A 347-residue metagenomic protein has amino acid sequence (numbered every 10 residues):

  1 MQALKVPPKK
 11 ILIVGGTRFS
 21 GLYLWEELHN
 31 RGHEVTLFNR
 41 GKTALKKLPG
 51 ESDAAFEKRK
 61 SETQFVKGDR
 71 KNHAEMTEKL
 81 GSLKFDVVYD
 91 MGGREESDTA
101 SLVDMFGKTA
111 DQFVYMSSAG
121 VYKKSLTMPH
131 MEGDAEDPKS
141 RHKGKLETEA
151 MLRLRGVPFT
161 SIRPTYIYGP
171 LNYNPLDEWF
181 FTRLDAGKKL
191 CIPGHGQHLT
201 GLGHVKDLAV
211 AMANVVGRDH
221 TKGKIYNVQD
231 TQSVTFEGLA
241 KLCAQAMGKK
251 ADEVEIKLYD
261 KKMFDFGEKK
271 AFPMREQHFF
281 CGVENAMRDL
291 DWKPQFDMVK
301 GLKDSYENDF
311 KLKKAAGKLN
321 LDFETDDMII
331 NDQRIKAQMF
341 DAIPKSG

Functional and structural regions predicted by a protein language model:
I11-H33: N-terminal Rossmann NAD(P)H-binding glycine-rich loop of SDR-like oxidoreductase domains
F38-K42, D69-R70: N-terminal Rossmann-fold cofactor-binding loop
F56-N72, V87, G92-R94: Rossmann-fold cofactor-recognition segment
G81-M128, K143-L154: NAD(P)-cofactor binding segment of oxidoreductase domains
M128-E149, N174-E178, G201-L202, S233 (+1 more regions): Short-chain dehydrogenase/reductase
E149-L171: Conserved beta-loop-beta element that borders a ligand/cofactor-binding pocket
P175-F180, G194-V216, G223-K224, G238: Substrate-positioning beta->alpha
N214-H278, V283, D289, V299 (+2 more regions): Mid/C-terminal beta-alpha module of Rossmann-like enzyme folds, strongest in SDR-family dehydrogenases/epimerases
